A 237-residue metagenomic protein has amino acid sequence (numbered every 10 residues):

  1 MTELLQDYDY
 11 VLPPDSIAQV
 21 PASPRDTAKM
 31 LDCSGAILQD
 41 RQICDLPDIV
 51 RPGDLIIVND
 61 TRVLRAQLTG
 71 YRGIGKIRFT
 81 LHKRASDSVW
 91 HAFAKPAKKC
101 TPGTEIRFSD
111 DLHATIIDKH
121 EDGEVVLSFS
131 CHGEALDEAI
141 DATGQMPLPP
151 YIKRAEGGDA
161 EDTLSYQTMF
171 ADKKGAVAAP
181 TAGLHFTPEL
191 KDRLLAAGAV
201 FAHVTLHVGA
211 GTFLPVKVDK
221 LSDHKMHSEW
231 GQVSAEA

Functional and structural regions predicted by a protein language model:
M1-A237: A cross-family signal for N-terminal binding/gating loops and helix N-caps that shape access to the active site
